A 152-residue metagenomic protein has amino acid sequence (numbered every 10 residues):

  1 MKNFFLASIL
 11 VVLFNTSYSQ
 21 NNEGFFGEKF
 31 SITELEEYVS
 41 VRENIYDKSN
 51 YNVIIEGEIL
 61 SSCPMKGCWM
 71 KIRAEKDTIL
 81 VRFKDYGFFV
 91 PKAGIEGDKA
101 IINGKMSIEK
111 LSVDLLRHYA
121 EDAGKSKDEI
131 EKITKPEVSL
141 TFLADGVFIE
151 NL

Functional and structural regions predicted by a protein language model:
M1-E23: Bacterial Sec-dependent N-terminal signal peptides
Q20-L152: OB-fold and OB-like single-stranded nucleic-acid-recognition modules and their adjacent interaction interfaces
